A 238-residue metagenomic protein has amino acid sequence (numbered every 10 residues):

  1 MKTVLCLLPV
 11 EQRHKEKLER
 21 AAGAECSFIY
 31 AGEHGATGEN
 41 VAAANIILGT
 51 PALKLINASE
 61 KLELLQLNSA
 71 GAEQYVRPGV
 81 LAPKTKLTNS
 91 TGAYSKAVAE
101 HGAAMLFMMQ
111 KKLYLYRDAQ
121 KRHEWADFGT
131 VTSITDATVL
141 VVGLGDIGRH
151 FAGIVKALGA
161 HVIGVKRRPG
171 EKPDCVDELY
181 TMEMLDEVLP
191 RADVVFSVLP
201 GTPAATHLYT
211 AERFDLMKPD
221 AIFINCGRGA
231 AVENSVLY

Functional and structural regions predicted by a protein language model:
M1-K86, T210: An N-terminal-biased, well-structured beta-alpha scaffold segment characteristic of Rossmann-like dinucleotide-binding
N40-V41, I56-S59, I134, E187-P190 (+1 more regions): A short, aliphatic-rich alpha-helical micro-motif
N68, K86-G92, E183, G227: Short beta->alpha connector loops at strand-helix junctions that form conserved, small/polar/Pro-enriched
P83-T138: Phosphate-binding beta-alpha-beta segment of Rossmann-like dinucleotide-binding domains, i.e., the NAD(P)
L144-G145: Glycine-rich Rossmann-fold phosphate-binding loop(s) that bind the pyrophosphate of adenine dinucleotide cofactors
G148-R149: N-terminal Rossmann-fold NAD(P) dinucleotide-binding loop
I163: Conserved beta-strand positions in the Rossmann-like core of class I SAM-dependent methyltransferases
P169-Y238: Rossmann-like adenosine-cofactor binding region
